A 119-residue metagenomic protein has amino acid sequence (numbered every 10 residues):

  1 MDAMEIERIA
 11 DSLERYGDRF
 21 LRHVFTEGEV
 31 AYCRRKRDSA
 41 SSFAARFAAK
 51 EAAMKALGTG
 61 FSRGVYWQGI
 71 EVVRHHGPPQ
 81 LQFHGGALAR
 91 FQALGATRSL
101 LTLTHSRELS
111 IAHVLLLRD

Functional and structural regions predicted by a protein language model:
M1-D119: Core catalytic alpha/beta fold that binds nucleotide/phospho-ligands
